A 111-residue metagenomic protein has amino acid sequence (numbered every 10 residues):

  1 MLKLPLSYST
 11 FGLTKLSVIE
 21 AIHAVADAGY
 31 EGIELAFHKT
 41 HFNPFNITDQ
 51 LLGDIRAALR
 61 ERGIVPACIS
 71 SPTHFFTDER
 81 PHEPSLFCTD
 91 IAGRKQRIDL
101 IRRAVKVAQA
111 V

Functional and structural regions predicted by a protein language model:
M1-A110: N-terminal pre-domain/capping segments
